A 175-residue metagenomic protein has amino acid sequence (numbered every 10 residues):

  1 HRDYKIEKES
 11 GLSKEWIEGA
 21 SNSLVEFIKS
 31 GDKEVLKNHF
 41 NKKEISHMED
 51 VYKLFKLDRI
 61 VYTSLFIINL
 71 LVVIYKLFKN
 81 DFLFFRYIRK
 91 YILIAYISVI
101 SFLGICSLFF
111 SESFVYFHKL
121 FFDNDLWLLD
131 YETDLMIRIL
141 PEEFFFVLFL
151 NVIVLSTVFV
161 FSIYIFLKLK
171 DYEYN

Functional and structural regions predicted by a protein language model:
H1-L12, H118-K119: Alpha-helical transmembrane signal-anchor/signal-peptide segments
H1-Y4, L128, V152: Hydrophobic, aromatic-enriched alpha-helical segments typical of multi-pass transmembrane helices
K8-S46: Early exported N-terminus immediately downstream of N-terminal targeting peptides
S30-L65, E142-V152: Individual transmembrane alpha-helix segments
I68-F114, S162-N175: Juxtamembrane interface at the cytosolic side of transmembrane helices
L108-Y131: Juxtamembrane non-transmembrane "cap" segments at the membrane-aqueous interface of multi-pass membrane proteins
N124-F144: Short, membrane-exposed interhelical loops at transmembrane-helix boundaries
E142-Y174: A juxtamembrane structural motif centered on a specific transmembrane helix
